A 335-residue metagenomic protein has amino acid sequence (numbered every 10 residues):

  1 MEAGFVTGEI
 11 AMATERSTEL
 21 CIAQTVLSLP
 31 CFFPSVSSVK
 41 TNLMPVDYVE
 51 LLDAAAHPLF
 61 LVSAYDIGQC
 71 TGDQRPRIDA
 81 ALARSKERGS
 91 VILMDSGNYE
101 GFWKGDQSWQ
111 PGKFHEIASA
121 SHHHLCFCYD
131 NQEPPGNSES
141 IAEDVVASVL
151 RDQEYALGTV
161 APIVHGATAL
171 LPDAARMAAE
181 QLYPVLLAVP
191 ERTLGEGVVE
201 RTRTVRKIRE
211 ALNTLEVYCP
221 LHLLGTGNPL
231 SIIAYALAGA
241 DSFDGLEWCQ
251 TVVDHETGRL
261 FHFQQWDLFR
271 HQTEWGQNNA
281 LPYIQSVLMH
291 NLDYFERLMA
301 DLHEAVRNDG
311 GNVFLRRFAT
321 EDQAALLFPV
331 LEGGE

Functional and structural regions predicted by a protein language model:
E2-D47, N213-L221, P229-E335: Alpha/beta catalytic cores of nucleotide-metabolism and tRNA/nucleoside-modifying enzymes
E2-Y155: Non-catalytic, usually N-terminal nucleic-acid engagement modules in DNA/RNA processing proteins
P34, I67-G68, N98-Y99, E133-P134 (+6 more regions): Short, solvent-exposed loop/turn segments at secondary-structure junctions
A54-H57, R88-G89, A120-H124, E154-Y155 (+3 more regions): Glycine-enriched alpha-helix->loop->beta-strand junction motifs that scaffold or abut catalytic
V62-S63, M94-S96, Y129, I163-H165 (+3 more regions): Short His-Asn-centered micro-motif
R77-S85, H115-I117, A174-A179, I233-D241: Short amphipathic alpha-helices and their capping/turn segments at secondary-structure boundaries
Q132-G136, V160-V164, S286-H290, D301-H303: Charged, glycine-interspersed solvent-exposed loop segments at helix/strand-loop junctions that cap or gate access
A156-H222, L230-S231, A238, W248-W266: Glycine/Thr-rich beta-alpha phosphate-binding loop at enzyme active sites
